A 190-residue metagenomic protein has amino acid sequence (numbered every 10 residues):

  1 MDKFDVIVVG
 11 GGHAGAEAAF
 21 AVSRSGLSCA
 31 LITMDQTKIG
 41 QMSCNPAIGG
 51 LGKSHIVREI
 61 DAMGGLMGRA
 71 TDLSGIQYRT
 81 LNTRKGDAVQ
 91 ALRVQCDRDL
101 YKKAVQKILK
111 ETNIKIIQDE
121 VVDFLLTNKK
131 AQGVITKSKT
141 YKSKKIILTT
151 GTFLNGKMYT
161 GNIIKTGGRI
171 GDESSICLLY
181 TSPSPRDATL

Functional and structural regions predicted by a protein language model:
D2-G12: Beta1/beta-strand and adjacent pyrophosphate-binding region of the FAD-binding site in flavoprotein oxidoreductases
G15: N-terminal Rossmann-fold NAD(P) dinucleotide-binding loop
A21, S25-L27, T33-I76: N-terminal FAD cofactor-binding segment of flavoenzymes
N45-A47, N162-G168: Short glycine-enriched, charge-decorated loop/helix-capping segments at active-site entrances that position
A70-F153: Feature captures the FAD/FMN-dependent oxidoreductase FAD-binding
L148-T152, R169-L179: Hydrophobic or amphipathic alpha-helical targeting/insertion segments
F153-T160: Flavin (primarily FAD) binding-site architecture
Y180-L190: Single conserved hydrophobic/aromatic residue that forms the stacking wall/gate of nucleotide- or nucleobase-binding
